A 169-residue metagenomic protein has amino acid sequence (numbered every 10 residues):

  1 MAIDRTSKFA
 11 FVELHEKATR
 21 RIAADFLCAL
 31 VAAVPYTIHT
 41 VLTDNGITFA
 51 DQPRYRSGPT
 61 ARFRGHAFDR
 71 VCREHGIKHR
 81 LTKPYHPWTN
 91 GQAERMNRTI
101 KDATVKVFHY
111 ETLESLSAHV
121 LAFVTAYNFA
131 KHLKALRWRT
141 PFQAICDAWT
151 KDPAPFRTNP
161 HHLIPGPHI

Functional and structural regions predicted by a protein language model:
T6-L121, T125-A126: RNase H-like DDE/DDD metal-dependent nuclease/strand-transfer catalytic core used by mobile genetic elements
H75-I77, R98-I169: C-terminal domain-tail junction helix/linker
